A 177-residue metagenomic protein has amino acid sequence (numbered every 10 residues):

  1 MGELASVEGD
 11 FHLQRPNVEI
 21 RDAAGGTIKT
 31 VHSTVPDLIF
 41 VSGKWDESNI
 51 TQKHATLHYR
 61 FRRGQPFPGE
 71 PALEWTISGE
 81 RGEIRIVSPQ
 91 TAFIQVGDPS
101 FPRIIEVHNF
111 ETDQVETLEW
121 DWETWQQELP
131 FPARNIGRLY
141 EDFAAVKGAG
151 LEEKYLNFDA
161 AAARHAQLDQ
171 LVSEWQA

Functional and structural regions predicted by a protein language model:
M1-E70, D159, A163: Rossmann-like dinucleotide-binding domain that binds NAD(P)(H)
V18-D22, P71-L73, S88-Q90, G97: Short aromatic-enriched loop/helix-cap "lid" or pocket-rim segments at secondary-structure transitions that line
K44-D46, S78, H108-F110: A generic structural motif
S48-Q52, V96, Q127-F131, G137-A177: C-terminal helix-rich "cap/oligomerization" subdomain common to oxidoreductases
W75, T91-E119: Short polybasic amphipathic segments
L118-L129: C-terminal "lid/loop" region of Rossmann-like NAD(P)-dependent oxidoreductases
